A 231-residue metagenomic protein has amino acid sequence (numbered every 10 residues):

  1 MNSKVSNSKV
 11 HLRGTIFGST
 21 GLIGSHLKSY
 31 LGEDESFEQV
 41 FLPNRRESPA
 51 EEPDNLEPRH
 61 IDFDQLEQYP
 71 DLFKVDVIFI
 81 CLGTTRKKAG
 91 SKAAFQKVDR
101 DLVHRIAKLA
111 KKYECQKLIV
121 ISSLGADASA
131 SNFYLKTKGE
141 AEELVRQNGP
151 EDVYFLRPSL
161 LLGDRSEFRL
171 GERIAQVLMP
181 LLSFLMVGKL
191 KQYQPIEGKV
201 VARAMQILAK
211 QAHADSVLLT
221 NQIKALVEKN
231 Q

Functional and structural regions predicted by a protein language model:
M1-K9: A short, basic/flexible loop-to-alpha-helix module at the beginning of a structural domain
H11-D34: N-terminal Rossmann NAD(P)H-binding glycine-rich loop of SDR-like oxidoreductase domains
G14, N55-R105, L109-K112, D127: NAD(P)H-binding glycine-rich loop region in Rossmannoid oxidoreductase-like domains and their noncatalytic homologs
F17, N44, K92, K97-E142 (+2 more regions): Conserved Rossmann-fold NAD(P)-dependent oxidoreductase catalytic core, especially the SDR/UDP-sugar
L42-P49: Short, polar loop motifs at secondary-structure junctions
A128-S216, N221-V227: Oxidoreductase cofactor-interface core, primarily capturing Rossmann-like NAD(P)-dependent enzymes
